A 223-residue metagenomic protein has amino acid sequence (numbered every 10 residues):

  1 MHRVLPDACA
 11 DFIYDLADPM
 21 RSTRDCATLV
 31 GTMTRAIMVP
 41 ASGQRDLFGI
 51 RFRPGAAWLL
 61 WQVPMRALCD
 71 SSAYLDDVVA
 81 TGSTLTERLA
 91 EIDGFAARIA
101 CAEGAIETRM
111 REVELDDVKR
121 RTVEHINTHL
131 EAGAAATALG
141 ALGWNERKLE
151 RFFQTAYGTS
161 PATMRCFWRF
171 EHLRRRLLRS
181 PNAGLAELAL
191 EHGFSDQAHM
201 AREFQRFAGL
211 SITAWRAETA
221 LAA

Functional and structural regions predicted by a protein language model:
M1-T137, A141-E146, A156-P161, R175-S180 (+2 more regions): Alpha-helical bundle regulatory/interaction domains
F153, R165, E203-Q205, R216: DNA major-groove recognition helix of helix-turn-helix
E171-R175, R202: Contiguous, well-ordered alpha-helical segments that form the cores/surfaces of helical PPI scaffolds
